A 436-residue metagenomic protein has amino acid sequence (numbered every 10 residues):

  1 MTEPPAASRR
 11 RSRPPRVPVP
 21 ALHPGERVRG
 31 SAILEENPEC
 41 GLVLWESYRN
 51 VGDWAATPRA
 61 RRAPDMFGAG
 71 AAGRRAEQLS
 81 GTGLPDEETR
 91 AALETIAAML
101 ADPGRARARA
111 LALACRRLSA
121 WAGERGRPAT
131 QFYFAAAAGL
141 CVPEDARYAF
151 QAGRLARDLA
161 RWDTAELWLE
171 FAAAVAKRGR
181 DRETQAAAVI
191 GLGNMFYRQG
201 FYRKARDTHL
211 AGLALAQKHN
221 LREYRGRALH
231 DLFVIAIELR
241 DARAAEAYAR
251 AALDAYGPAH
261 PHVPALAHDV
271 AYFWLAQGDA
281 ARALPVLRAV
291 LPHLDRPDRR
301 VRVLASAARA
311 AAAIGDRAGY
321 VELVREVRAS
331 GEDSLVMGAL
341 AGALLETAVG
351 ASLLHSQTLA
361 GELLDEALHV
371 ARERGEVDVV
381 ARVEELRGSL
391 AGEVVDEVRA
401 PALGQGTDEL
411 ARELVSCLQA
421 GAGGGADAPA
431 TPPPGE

Functional and structural regions predicted by a protein language model:
M1-W168, A173-D181, L344, L364-E436: Flexible inter-repeat linkers and adjacent short helices within tandem amphipathic alpha-helical repeat scaffolds
T82-A97, A120-A135, A160-F171, F201-A211 (+4 more regions): Helix-turn-helix repeat elements of alpha-solenoid scaffolds
A97-A101, A136-L140, E170-R180, L210-N220 (+4 more regions): Amphipathic alpha-helical segments of tetratricopeptide repeats
L113, R117, Q151, T184 (+8 more regions): "A position-specific structural signal for the A-helix of alpha-solenoid helical repeats
L113, R147, A187, R227 (+7 more regions): Residue register of alpha-helical TPR repeats
E238-R243, A276-R282, A312-G319, A348-Q357 (+1 more regions): Alpha-helical linker/edge segments of TPR/alpha-solenoid repeat scaffolds and analogous pre-/post-domain helices
